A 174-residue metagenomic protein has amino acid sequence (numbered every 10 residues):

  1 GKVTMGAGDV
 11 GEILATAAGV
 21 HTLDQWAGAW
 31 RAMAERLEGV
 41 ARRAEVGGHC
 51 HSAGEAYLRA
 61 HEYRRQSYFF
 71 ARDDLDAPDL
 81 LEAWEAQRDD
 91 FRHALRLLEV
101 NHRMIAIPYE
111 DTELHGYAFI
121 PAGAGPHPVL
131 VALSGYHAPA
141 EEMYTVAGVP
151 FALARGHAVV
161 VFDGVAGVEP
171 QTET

Functional and structural regions predicted by a protein language model:
G1-A94: Alpha-helical protein-protein interaction scaffolds
H21, H49-H51, H61, H93 (+5 more regions): Histidine (H) residue identity feature
Q25, L58, Y63, F70 (+5 more regions): Generic hydrophobic secondary-structure signal
W30, A34, L80-G125: N-terminal cap/lid segment of alpha/beta-hydrolase-fold proteins
Q66, P78, E85, G116 (+2 more regions): Short alpha-helical interface elements
D74, L81, P108, F151-A154: Short, surface-exposed, charged/polar-biased interaction segments
A122-G125, V129-T174: Cap/lid segment of the alpha/beta-hydrolase catalytic domain
